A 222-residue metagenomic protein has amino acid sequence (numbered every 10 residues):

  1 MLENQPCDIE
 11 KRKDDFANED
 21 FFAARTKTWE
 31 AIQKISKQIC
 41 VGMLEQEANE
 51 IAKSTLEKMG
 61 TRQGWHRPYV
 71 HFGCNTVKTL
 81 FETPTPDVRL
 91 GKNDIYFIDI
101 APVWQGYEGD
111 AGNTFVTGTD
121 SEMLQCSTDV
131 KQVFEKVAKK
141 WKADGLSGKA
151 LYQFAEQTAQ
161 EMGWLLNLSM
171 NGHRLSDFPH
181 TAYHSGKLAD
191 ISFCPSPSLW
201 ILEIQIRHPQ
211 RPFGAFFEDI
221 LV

Functional and structural regions predicted by a protein language model:
M1-V222: Active-site neighborhoods and metal-handling regions in enzymes and metal-associated proteins
